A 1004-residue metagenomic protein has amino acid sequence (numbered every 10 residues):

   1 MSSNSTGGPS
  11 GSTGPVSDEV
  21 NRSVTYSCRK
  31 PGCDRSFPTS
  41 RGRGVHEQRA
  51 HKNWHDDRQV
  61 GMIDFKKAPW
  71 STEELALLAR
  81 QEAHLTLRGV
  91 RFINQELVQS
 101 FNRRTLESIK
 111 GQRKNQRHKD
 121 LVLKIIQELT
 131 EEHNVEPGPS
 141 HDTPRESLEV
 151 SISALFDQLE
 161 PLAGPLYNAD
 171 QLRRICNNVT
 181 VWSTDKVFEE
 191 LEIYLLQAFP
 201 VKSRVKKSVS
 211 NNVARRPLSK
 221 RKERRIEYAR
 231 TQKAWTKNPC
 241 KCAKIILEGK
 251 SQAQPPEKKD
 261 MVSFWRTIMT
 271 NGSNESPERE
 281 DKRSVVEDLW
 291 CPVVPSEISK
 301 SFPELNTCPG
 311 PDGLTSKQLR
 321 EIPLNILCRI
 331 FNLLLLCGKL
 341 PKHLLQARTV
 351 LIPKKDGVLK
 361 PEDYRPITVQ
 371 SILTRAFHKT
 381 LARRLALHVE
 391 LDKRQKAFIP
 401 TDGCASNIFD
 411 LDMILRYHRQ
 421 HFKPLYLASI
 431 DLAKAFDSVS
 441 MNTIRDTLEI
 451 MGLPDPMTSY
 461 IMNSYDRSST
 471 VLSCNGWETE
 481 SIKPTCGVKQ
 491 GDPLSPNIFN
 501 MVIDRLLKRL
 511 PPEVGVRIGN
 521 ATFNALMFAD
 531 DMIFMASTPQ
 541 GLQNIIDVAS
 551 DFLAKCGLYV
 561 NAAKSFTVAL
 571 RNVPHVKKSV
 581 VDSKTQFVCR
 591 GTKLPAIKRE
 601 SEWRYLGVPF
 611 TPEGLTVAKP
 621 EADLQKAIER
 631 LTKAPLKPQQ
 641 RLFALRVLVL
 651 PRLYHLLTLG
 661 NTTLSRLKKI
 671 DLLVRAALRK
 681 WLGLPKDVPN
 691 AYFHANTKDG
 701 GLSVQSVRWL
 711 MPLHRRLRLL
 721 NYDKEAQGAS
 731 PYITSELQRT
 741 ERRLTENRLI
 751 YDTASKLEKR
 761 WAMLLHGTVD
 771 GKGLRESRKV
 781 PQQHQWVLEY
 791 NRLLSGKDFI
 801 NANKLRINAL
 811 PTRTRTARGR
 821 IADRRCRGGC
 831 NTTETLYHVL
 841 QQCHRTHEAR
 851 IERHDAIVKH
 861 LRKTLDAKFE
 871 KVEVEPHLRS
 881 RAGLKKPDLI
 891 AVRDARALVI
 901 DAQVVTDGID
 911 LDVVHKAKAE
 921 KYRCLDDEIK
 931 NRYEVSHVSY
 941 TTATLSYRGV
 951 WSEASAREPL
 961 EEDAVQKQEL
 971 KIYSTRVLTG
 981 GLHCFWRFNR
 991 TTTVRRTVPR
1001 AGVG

Functional and structural regions predicted by a protein language model:
G11-S27, S36-F65, N115: C-terminal recognition-helix end and immediately following basic linker of small zinc-binding "finger" domains
H141-E362, A376, R394, S537: Surface-exposed loop/turn segments and immediately adjacent short secondary-structure elements within folded domains
S284-M501, N801, L805, T833-A849: Conserved pre-catalytic core of RNA-dependent polymerases
L381-K396, Q420, I498-A529, I533-M535 (+1 more regions): Active-site palm subdomain of RNA-directed nucleic acid polymerases
N463, G476, V560-S601: Short, conserved micro-motifs composed of acidic
E513, V588-L664, L717-S730: Basic, alpha-helical interaction scaffolds
G683-T814, G981-H983: Extended C-terminal regions of large enzymes
R815-A822, H860-A902, K916, T944: Active-site metal-binding core of divalent-cation-utilizing nuclease and nuclease-like domains
